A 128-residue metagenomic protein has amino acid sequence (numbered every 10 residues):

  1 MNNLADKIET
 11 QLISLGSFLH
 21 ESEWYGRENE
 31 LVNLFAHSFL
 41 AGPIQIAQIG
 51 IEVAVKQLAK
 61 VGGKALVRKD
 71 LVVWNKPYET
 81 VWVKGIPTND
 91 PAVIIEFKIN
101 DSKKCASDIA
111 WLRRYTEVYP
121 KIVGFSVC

Functional and structural regions predicted by a protein language model:
M1-G42: Interdomain/boundary linker segments immediately adjacent to catalytic/signaling cores
G26, E30, L34, L66 (+1 more regions): Short, well-structured alpha-helical interface segments that form or flank functional binding sites
E28-E30, E52, E96: Acidic-residue sensor for enzyme active/binding pockets
A41, I46-T88: Active-site metal-binding core of divalent-cation-utilizing nuclease and nuclease-like domains
L71-N75, D90-D101: Conserved catalytic cores of phosphodiester-cleaving nucleases, focusing on short active-site segments
V73-W74, N89, A106-E117: An N-terminal amphipathic alpha-helical segment
T80-K84, N100-W111: Active-site-adjacent loop/helix micro-motif of nuclease/hydrolase catalytic cores
E117-C128: Nucleic-acid nuclease catalytic cores
